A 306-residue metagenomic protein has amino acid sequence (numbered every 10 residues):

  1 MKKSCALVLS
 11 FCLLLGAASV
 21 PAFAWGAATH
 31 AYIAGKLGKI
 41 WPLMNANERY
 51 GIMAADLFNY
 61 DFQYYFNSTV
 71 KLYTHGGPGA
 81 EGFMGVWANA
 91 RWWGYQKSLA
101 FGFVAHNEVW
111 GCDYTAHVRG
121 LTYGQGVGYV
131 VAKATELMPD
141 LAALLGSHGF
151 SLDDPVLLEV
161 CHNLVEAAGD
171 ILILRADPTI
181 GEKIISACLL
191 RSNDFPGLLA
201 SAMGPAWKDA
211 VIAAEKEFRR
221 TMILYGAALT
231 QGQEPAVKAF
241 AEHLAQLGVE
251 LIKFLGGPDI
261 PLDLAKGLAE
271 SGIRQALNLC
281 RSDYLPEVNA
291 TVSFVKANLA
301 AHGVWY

Functional and structural regions predicted by a protein language model:
M1-V8: Positively charged n-region of N-terminal signal peptides that target proteins for export
C12-Y306: N-terminal leader/auxiliary helical segments
